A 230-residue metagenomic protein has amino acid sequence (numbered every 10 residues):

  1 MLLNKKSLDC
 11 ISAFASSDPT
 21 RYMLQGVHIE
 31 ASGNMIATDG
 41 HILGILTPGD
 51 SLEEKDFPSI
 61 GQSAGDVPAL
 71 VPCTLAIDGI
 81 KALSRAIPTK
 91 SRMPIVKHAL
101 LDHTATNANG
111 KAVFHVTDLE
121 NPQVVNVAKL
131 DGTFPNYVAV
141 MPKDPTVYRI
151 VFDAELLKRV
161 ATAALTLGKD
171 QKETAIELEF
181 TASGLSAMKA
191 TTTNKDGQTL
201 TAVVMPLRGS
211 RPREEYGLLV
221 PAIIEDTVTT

Functional and structural regions predicted by a protein language model:
M1-T230: DNA polymerase processivity clamps
